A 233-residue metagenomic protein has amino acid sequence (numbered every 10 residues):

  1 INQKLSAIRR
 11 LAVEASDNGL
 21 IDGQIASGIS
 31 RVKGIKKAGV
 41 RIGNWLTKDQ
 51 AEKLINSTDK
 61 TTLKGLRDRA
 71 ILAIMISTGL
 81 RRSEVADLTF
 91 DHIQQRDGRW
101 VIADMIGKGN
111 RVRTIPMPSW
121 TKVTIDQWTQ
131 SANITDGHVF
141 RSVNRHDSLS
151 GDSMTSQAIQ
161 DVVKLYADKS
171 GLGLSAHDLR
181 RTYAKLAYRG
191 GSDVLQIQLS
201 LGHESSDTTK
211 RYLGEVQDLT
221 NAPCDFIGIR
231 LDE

Functional and structural regions predicted by a protein language model:
I1-E233: Conserved catalytic core of the tyrosine transesterase superfamily
